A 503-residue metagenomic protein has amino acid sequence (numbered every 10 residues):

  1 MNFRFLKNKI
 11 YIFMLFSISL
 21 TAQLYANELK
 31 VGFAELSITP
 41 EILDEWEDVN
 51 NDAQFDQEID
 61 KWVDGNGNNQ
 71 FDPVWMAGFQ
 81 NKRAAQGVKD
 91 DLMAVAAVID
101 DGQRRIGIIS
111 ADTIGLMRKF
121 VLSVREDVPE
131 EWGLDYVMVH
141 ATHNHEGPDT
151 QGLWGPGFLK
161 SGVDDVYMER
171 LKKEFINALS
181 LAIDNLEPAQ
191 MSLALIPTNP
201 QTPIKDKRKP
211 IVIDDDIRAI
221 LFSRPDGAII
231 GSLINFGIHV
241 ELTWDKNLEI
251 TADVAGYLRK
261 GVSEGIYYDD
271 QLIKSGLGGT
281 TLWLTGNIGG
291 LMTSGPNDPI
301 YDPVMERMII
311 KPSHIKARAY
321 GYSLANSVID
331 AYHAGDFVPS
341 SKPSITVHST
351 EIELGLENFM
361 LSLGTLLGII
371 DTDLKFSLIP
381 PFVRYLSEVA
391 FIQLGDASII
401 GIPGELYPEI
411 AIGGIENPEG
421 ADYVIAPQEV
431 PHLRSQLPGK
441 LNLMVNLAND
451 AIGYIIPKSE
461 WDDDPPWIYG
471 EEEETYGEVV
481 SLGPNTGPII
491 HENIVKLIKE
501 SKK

Functional and structural regions predicted by a protein language model:
M1-K7: N-terminal secretory signal peptides that target proteins for export/translocation
K7-N8, T142: Residue-level micro-sites within transmembrane alpha helices that shape and flank functional polar/acidic positions
K9-T21: Bacterial N-terminal signal peptides
L20-E28: Bacterial Sec-dependent signal peptides at the C-terminal "C-region" and cleavage site
N27-A141, P148-M308, P312-A319, A325 (+1 more regions): Conserved beta-alpha junction segments in alpha/beta enzyme cores
